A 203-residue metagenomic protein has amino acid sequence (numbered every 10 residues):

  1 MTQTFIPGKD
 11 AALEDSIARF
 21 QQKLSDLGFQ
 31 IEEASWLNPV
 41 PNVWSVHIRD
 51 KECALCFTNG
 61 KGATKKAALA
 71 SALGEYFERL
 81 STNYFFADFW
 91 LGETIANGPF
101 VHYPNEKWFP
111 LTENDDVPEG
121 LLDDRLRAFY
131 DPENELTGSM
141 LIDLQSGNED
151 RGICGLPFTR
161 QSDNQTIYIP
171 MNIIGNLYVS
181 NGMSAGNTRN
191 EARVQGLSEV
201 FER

Functional and structural regions predicted by a protein language model:
M1-R203: Helix-coil modules at protein/domain termini and other flexible surface or pore-lining loops, especially C-terminal
